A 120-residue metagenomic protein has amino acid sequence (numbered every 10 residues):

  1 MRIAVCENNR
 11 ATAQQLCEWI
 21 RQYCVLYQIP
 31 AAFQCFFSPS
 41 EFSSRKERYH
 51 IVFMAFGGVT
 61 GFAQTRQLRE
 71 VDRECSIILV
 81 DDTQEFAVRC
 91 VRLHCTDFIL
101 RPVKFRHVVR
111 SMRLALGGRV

Functional and structural regions predicted by a protein language model:
N9-Q34: Two-component/phosphorelay signaling modules centered on CheY-like receiver
C35-I51: Acidic, metal-coordinating helix/loop segments flanking the phosphotransfer/catalytic sites of two-component signaling
F53-M54, E74-E85: A short, hydrophobic beta-strand element within the central beta-sheet of small alpha/beta folds
F62-E74: Short amphipathic alpha-helix used as the core "switch/output" element in two-component signaling
V103-M112: C-terminal output helix
R113-V120: The C-terminal output helix
